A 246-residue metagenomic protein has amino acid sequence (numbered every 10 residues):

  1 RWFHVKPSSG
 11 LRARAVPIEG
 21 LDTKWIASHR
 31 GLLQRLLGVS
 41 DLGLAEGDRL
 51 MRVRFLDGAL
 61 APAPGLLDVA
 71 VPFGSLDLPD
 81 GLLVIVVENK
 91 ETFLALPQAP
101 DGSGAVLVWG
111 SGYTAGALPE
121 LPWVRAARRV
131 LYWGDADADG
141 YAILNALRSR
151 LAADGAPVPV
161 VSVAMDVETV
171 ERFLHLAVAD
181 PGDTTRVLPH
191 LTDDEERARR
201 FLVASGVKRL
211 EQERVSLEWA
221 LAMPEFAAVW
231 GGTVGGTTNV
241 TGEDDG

Functional and structural regions predicted by a protein language model:
R1-R129, D139, N145-G246: Nucleic-acid enzyme cleavage-core boundary/entry regions
D135: Catalytic palm subdomain of template-directed nucleic-acid polymerases, centered on the conserved carboxylate motif
